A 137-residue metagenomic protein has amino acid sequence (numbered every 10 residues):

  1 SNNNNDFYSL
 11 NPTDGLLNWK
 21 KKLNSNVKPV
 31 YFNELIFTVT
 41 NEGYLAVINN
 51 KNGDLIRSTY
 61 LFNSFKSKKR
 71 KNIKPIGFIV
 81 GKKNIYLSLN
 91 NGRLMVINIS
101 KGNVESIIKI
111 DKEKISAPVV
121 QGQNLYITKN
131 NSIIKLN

Functional and structural regions predicted by a protein language model:
S1-N2, V39, S88, T128: Structural motif
N2-N3, T13-N33, R57-V80, E105-G122: Extracytoplasmic beta-rich repeat domains
N4, E42, N91, N130-N131: Surface-exposed loop/turn positions within WD40 beta-propeller blades
Y8, A46, M95, I134-K135: WD40 beta-propeller blade core
N11-D14, N50-N52, N98-G102, N137: Short loop/turn segments that connect beta-strands within beta-propeller blades
V39-N41, A46, D54, T59-Y60 (+1 more regions): Loop/turn-rich, solvent-exposed surfaces of beta-rich toroidal or solenoidal domains
L89, V96-N137: Hydrophilic extracytoplasmic domains
